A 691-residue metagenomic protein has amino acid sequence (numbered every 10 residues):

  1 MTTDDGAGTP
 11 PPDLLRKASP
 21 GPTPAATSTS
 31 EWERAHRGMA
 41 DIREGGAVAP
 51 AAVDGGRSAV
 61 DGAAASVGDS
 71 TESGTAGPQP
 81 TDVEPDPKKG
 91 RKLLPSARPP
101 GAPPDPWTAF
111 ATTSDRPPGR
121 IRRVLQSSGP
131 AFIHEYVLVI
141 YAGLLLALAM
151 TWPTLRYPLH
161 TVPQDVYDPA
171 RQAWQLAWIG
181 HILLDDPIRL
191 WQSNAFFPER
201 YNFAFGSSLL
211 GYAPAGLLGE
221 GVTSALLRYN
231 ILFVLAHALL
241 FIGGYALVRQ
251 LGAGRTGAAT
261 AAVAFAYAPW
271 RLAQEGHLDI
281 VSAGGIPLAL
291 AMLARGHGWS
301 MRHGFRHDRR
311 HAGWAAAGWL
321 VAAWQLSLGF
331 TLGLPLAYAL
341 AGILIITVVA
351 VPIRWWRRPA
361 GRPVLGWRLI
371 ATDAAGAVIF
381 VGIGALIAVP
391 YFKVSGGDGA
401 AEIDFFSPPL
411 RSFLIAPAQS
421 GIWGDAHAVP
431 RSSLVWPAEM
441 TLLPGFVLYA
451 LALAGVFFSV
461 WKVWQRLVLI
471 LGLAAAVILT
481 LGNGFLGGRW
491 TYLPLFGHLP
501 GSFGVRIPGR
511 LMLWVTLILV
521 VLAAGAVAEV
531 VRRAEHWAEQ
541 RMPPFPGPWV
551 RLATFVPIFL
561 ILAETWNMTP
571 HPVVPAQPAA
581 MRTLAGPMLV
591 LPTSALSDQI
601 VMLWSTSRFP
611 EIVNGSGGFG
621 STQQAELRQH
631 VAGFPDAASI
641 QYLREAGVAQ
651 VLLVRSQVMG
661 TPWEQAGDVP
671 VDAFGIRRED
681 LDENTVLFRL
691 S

Functional and structural regions predicted by a protein language model:
M1-T154, R368-I379, F457, L469-G472: Start-transfer (signal-anchor) and selected internal transmembrane alpha helices of multi-pass inner/ER membrane
T3, Y167-I182, L369-V456, P508: Periplasmic/ER-lumenal interhelical loops and adjacent helix-loop junctions in multi-pass membrane proteins
D5, E31, P557-S691: Extracytoplasmic
P130, W355-A371, A452-T491, Q540-P548: Membrane-interface helix-loop-helix junctions at transmembrane boundaries of multi-pass membrane enzymes, predominantly
G143, A147, F233-L251, R255-V349 (+2 more regions): Membrane-embedded helix bundles of polyisoprenyl
L146-L240, A268-A273, H277-A283, R411-S432 (+3 more regions): Membrane-interface coil-to-helix junctions
A273-I280, F406-P409, V429-M440, A475-V521 (+1 more regions): Membrane-helix boundary/interfacial segments in multi-pass membrane proteins
A377-I379, V521, G525-T565: Signature aromatic-anchored transmembrane alpha helix within multi-pass, membrane-resident enzymes that catalyze glycan
